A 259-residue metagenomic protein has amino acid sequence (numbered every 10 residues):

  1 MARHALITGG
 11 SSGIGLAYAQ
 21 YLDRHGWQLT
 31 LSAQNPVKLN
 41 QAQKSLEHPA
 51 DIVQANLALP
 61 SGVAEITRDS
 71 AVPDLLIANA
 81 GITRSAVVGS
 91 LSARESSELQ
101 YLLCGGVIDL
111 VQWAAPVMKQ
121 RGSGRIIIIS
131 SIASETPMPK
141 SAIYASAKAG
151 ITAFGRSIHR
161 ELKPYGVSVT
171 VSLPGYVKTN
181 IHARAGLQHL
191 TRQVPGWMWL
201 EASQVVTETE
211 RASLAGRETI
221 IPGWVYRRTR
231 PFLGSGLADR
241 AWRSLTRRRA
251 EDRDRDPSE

Functional and structural regions predicted by a protein language model:
S11-S12: Conserved glycine-rich cofactor-binding loop
N79-R84: Conserved NAD(P)H cofactor-binding loop of Rossmann-fold oxidoreductase domains
V87-V88, S92-L99: Substrate-binding pocket helix/loop in short-chain dehydrogenase/reductase
G89, M138-A142: Active-site loop immediately N-terminal to the catalytic Tyr-X3-Lys motif of short-chain dehydrogenase/reductase
V111, A147: Active-site helix of classical SDR
S131: Residue(s) in the substrate-gating loop at a strand-loop-helix junction that position the organic substrate next
V171, R192-R228: C-terminal helical subdomain
